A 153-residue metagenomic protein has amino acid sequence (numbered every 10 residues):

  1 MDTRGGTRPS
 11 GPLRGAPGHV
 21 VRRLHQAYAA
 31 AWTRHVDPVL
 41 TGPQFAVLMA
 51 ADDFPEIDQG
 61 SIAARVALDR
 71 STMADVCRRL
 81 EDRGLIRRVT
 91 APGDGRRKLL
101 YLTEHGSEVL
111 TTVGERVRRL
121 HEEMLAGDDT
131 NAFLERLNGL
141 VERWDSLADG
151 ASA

Functional and structural regions predicted by a protein language model:
M1-V39, N131, W144-L147, A153: N-terminal leader segment of winged-helix/HTH proteins
G15-A30, I62-A63, K98, L102 (+1 more regions): Extended, non-catalytic scaffold segments that flank or surround catalytic motifs
R22, M49, A64, T111 (+1 more regions): A cross-family signal for key residues in well-ordered alpha-helices that form functional helical elements
L24, Y28-A31, V66, V109 (+2 more regions): Alpha-helical linker/hinge and terminal dimerization helices associated with HTH transcriptional regulators
Q26-T72, A153: N-terminal helix-turn-helix DNA-binding core of bacterial DNA-binding proteins
E56, R78-E135: Charged, amphipathic alpha-helical coiled-coil/dimerization segments
D75: DNA-binding alpha-helical recognition surfaces that contact promoter or target DNA
